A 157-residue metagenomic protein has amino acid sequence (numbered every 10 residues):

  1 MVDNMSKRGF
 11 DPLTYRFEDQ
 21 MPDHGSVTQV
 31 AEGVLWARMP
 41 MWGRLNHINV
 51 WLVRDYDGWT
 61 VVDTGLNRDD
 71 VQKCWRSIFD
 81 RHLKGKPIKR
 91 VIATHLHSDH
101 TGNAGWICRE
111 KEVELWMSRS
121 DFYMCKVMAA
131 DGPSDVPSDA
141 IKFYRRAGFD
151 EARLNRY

Functional and structural regions predicted by a protein language model:
M1-D19: N-terminal presequences and immediately downstream first alpha-helices
N4, N46-N49, N67, N103 (+1 more regions): Detector for Asparagine
Y15, G65, A93-T94: A generic secondary-structure micro-motif detector that highlights 1-2 residue hydrophobic/ambivalent hotspots embedded
D19, W42, L96-H97: Charged, low-complexity surface patches
D19-Q20, G105: Amphipathic, soluble alpha/beta structural segments
H24-K86: Conserved beta-strand hairpin/beta-sheet module of binuclear metal-dependent hydrolase folds, prominently
D70-Y157: Active-site HxH/HxHxD metal-binding segment of metal-dependent hydrolases
